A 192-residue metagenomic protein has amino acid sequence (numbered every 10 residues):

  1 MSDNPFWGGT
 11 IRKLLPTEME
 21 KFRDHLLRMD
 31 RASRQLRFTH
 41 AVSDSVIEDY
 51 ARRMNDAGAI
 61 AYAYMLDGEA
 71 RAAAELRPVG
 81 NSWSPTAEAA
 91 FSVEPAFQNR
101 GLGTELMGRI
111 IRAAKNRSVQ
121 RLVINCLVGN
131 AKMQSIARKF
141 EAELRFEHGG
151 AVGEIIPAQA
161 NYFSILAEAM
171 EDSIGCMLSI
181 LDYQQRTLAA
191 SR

Functional and structural regions predicted by a protein language model:
M1-W7, N125-V128, K132-R192: Terminal substrate-recognition subdomain of acyl/acetyltransferases
G9-K21: A short beta-loop-alpha structural element at the N-terminal edge of CoA-dependent acyl/N-acetyltransferase catalytic
D24-H40: Helix-loop element at the rim of GNAT/NAT acetyltransferase active sites that forms part of the acceptor-substrate
T39-P85, E94: Acetyl-CoA-dependent GNAT
L66-E69, R117, I136: Structured alpha-helical
A90-N99, L127: A short, internal acetyl-CoA/4′-phosphopantetheine-binding micro-motif in the GNAT/acyltransferase core
N99-A114, R121, S135, K139: Conserved acetyl-CoA-binding loop-helix of GNAT-fold acetyltransferases
